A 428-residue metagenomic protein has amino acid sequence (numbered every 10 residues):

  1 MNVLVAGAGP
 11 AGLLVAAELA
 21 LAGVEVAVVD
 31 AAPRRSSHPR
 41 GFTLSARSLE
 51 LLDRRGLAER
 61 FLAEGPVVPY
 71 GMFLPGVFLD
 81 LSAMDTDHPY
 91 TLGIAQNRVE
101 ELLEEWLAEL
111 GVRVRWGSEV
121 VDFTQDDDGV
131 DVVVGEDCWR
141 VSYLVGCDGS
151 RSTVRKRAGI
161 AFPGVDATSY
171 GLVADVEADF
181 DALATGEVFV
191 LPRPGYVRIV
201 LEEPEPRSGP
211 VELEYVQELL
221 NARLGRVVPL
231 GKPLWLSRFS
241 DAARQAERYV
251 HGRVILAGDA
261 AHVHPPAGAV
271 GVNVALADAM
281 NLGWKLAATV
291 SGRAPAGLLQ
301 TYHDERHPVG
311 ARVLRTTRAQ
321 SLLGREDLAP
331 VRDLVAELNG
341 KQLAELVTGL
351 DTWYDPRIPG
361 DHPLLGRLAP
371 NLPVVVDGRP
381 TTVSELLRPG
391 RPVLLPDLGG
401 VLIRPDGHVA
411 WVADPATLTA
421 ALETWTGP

Functional and structural regions predicted by a protein language model:
M1-A6, L21-A22, A31, D53 (+6 more regions): Helical substrate-recognition/capping region of FAD-dependent monooxygenase/halogenase enzymes
G12-L13: N-terminal Rossmann-fold NAD(P) dinucleotide-binding loop
A20-R40: Glycine-rich FAD pyrophosphate-binding loop
S37-W106: Active-site-adjacent segment of FAD-dependent monooxygenases/related oxidoreductases
E105, Y143, C147-D241: Conserved FAD-binding catalytic core of PHBH/FMO-like flavoproteins
W116-V130: A conserved short coil-to-beta-strand element within the FAD-binding core of flavoproteins
G135-Y143: Core beta-strand elements of the Rossmann-like FAD/NAD(P) dinucleotide-binding domain in flavoenzyme oxidoreductases
P210-G268, V274, V309: FAD/FMN-dependent oxidoreductases across multiple families
